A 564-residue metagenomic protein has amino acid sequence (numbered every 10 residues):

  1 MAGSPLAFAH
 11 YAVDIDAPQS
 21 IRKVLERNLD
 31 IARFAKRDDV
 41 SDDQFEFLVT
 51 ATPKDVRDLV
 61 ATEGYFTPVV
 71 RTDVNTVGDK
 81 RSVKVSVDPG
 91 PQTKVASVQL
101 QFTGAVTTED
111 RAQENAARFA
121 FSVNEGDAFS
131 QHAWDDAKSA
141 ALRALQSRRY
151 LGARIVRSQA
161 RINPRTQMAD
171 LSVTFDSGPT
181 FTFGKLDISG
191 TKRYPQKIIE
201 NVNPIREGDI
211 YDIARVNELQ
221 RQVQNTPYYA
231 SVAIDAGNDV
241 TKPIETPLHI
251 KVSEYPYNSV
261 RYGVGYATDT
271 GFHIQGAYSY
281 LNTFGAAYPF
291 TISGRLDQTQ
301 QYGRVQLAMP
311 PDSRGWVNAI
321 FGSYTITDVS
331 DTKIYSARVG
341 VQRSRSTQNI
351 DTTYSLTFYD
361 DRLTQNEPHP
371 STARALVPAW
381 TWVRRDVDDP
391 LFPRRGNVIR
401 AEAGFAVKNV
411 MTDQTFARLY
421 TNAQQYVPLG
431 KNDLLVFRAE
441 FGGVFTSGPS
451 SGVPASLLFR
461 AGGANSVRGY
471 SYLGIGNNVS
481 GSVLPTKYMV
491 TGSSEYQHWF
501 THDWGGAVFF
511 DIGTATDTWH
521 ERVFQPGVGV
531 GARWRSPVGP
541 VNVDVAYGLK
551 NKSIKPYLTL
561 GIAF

Functional and structural regions predicted by a protein language model:
F8-E26, R33-T268, A277, T291-M309 (+2 more regions): Periplasmic polypeptide-binding modules associated with outer-membrane biogenesis and secretion
Y65-V69, L151-R154, I334-S336, A375-V377 (+1 more regions): Amphipathic hydrophobic-ligand
T93, T107-T108, S147, G152 (+20 more regions): Short beta-strands and strand-coil junctions in structured, solvent-facing domains, enriched
D110-R118, D212-R400, N465-G469, I475-P485 (+2 more regions): Gram-negative/organellar outer-membrane beta-barrel architecture
N225, P368-S371, A375-F500, V508-I512 (+1 more regions): C-terminal outer-membrane beta-barrel translocator/porin domains of Gram-negative envelope proteins and their
G513, T518-G539, K550: C-terminal structured "cap/appendage" subdomains that terminate the fold
